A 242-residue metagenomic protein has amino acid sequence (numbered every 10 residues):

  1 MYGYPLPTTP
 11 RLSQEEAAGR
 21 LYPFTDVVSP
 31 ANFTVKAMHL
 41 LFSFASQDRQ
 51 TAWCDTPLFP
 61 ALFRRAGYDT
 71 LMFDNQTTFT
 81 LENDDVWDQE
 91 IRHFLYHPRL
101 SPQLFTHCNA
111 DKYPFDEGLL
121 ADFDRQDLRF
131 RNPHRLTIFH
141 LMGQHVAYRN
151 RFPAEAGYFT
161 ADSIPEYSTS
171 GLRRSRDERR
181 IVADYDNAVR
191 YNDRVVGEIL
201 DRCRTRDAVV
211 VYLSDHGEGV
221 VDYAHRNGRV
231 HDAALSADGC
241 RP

Functional and structural regions predicted by a protein language model:
M1-P242: Catalytic domains that recognize anionic headgroups
